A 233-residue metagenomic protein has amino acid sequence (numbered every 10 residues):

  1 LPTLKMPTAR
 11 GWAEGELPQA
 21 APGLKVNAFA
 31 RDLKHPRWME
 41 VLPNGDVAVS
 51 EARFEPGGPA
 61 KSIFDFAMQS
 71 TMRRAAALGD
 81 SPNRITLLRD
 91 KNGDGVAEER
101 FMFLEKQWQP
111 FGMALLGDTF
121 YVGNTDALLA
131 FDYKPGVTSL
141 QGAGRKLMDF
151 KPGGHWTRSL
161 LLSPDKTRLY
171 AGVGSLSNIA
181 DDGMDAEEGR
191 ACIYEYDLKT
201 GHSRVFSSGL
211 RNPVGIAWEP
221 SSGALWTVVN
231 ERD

Functional and structural regions predicted by a protein language model:
L1-D233: Beta-propeller domains with acidic blade repeats across secreted/periplasmic ectodomains and cytosolic WD/CNH propellers
